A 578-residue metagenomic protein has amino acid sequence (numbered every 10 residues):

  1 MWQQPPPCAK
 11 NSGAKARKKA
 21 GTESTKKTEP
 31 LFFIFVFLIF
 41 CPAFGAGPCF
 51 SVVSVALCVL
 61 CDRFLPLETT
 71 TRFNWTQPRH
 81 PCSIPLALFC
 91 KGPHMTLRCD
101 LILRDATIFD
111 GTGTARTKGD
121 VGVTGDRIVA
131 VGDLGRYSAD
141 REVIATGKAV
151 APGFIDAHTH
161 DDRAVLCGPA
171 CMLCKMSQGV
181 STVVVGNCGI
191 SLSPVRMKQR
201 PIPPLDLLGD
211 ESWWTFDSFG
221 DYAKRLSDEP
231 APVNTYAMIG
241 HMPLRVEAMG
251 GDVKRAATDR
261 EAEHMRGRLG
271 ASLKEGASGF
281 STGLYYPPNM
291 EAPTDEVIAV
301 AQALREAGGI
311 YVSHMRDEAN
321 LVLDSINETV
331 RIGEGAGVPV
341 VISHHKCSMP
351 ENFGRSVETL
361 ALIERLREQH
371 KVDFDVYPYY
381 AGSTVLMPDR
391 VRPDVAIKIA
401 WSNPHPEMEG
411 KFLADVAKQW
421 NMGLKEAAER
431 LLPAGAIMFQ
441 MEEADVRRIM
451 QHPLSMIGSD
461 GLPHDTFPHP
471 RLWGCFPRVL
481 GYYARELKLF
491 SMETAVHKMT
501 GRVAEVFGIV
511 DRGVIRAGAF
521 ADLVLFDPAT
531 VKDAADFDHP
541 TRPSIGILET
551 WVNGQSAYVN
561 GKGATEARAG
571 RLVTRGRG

Functional and structural regions predicted by a protein language model:
P7-A9: Residue-level detector of structural "landmarks"
S24, P30-F44, P48-F64, L88: Hydrophobic alpha-helical signal peptides and transmembrane signal-/tail-anchor segments that drive secretory-pathway
R79, S83, C90-G119, T124 (+2 more regions): Active-site microenvironment of metallo-dependent hydrolases
M95-L101, I108-G153, P169: Histidine-rich, glycine-flanked metal-binding segment
Y137, E142-W214: Metal-associated gating/positioning segment near the N- to mid-region
A223-L226, P232-D259, M265-Y286, R331-E334 (+1 more regions): Active-site neighborhoods of metal-dependent hydrolases
A271-T329: Divalent metal-binding pocket/active-site signature
